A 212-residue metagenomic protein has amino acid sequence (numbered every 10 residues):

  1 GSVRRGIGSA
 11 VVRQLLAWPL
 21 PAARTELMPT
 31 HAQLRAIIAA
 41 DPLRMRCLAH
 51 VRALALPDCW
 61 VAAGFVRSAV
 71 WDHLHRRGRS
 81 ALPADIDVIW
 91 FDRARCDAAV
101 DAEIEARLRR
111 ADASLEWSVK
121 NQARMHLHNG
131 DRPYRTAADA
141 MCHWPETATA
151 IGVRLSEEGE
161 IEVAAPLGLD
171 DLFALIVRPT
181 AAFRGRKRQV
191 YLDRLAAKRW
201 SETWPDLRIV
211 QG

Functional and structural regions predicted by a protein language model:
S2-V11: Extreme N-terminal basic, low-complexity initiation segments that serve as generic localization/processing leaders
L15-G212: Catalytic cores of the polymerase beta-like nucleotidyltransferase superfamily and closely associated nucleotide
